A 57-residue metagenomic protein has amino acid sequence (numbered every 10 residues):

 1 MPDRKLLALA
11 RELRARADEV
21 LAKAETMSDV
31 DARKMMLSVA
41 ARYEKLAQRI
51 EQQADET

Functional and structural regions predicted by a protein language model:
M1-T57: Long, non-catalytic architectural segments outside compact domain cores
